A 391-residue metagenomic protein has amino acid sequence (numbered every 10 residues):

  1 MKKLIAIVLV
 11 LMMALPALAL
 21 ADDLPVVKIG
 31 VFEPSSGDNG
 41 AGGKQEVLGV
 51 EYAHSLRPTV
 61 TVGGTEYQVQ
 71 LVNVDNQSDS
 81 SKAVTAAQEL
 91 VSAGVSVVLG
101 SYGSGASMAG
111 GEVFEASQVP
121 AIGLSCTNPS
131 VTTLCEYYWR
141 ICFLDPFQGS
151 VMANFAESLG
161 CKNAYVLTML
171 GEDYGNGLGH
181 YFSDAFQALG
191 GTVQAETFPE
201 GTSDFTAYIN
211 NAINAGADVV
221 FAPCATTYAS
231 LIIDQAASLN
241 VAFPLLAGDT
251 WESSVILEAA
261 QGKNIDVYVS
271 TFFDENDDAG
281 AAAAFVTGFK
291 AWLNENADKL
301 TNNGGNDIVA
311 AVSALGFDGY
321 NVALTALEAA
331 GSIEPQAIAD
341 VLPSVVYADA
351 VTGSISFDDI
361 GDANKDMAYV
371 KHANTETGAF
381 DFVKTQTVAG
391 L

Functional and structural regions predicted by a protein language model:
V26, A41-L48, V60-T132, I141 (+4 more regions): Beta-alpha junction/loop-to-helix N-cap segments that form part of ligand/metal-binding clefts
G30-E51, V74-S80, Y102-G105, L167-N176 (+2 more regions): Extracytoplasmic "Venus flytrap"
V31, L90-Y102, I122-L124, Y165-T168 (+4 more regions): Periplasmic-binding protein-like
D75, V131-F155, A195-T197, Q261-E275: Short beta-strand elements at the ligand-binding edges of bilobed clamshell
F114, G179-E275: Extracellular/periplasmic bilobed ligand-binding domains
Y138-E200, D218-V219: An alpha-beta-alpha
A236-F317, H372-N374, G378, V383-G390: Extracellular/periplasmic periplasmic-binding protein-like sensory domains
A297-A314, V322-A379: Segments of small-molecule ligand-sensing domains
